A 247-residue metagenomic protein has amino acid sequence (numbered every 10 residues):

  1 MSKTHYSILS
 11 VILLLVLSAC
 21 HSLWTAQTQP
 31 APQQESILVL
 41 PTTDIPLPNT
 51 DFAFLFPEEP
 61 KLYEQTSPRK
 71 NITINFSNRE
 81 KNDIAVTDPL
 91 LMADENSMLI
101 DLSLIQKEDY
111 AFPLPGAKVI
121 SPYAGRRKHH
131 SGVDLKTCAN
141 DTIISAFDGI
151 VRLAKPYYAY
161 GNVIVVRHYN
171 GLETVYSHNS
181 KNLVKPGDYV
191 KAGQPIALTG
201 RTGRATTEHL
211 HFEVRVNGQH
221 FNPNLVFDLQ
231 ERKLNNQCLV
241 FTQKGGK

Functional and structural regions predicted by a protein language model:
S2-Y6, S10, A19-P122, N235-K247: Polar/charged, compositionally biased leader and regulatory segments
D109-G246: Catalytic cores of peptidoglycan-degrading enzymes
